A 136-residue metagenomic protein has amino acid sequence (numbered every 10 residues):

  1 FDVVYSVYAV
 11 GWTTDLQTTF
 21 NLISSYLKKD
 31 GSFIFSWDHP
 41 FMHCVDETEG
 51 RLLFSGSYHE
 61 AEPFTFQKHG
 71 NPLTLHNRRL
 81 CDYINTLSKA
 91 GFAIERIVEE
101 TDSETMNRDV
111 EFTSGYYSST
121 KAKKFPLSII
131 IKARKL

Functional and structural regions predicted by a protein language model:
D2-Q17: A short SAM/SAH-binding and catalytic strip from SAM-dependent methyltransferases
Y5, F35-W37, R96: Hydrophobic residues in well-ordered beta-strands that form the structural core
Q17-S32: A short glycine-rich, Lys/Arg-flanked "PGG" loop and its adjoining helix->strand segment in the class I
F33-F64: Conserved class I S-adenosyl-L-methionine
H43, E104-M106: Generic structural signal for helix capping and beta-alpha/helix-loop junctions
L73-I97: Short alpha-helix
A90-F92, T113-L136: Core SAM-dependent methyltransferase catalytic element
N107-T113: Acidic, His/Gly-rich catalytic cores of divalent-metal-dependent hydrolytic chemistry
